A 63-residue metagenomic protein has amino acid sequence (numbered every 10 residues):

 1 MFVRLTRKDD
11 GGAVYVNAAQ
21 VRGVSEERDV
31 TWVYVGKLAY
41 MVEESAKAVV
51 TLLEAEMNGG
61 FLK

Functional and structural regions predicted by a protein language model:
M1-K63: Eukaryotic intrinsically disordered, low-complexity regulatory linkers and tails enriched in Ser/Thr/Pro
